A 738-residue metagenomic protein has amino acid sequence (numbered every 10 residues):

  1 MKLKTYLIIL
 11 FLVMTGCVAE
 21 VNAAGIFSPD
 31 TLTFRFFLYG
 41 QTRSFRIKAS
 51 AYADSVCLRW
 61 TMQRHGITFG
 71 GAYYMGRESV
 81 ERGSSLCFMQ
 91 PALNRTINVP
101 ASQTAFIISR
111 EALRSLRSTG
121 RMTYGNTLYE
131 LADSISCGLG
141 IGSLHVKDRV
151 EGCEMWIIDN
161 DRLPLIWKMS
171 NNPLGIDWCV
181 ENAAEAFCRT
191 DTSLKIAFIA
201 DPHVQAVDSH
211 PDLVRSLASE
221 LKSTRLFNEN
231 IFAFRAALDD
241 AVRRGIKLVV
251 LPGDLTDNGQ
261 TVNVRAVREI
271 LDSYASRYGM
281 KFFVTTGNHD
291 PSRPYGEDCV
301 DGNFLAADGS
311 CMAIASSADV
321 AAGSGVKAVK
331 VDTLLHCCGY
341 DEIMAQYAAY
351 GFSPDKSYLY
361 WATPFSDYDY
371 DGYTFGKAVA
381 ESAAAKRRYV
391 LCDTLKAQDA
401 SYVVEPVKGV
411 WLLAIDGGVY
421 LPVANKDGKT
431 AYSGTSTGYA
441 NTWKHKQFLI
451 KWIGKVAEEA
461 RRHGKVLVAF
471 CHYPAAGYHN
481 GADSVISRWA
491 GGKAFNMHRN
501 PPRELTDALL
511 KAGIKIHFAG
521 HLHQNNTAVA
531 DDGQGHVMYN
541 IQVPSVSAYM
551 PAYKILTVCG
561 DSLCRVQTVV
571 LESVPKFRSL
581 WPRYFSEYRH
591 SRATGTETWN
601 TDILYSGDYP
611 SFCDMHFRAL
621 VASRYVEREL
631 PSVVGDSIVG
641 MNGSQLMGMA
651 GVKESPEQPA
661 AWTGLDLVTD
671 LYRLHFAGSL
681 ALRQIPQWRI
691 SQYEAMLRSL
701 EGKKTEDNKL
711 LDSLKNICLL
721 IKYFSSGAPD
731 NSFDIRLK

Functional and structural regions predicted by a protein language model:
N22-C188: Acidic, serine/threonine-rich low-complexity disordered tracts
T68, Y73-T119, F304-E381, F585-S644: Low-complexity, serine/threonine/proline-enriched polar segments
E185-V264: N-terminal active-site segment of His-dependent metallophosphoesterases
C188, T192, I450, A482 (+1 more regions): Non-catalytic terminal accessory segments
H203-F232, G259, A306, V423-T442 (+3 more regions): Acidic/histidine-rich helix-loop elements that form or flank divalent-metal/phosphate-binding sites at the catalytic
A241-L248, Q398, E405-V407, W411-A414 (+7 more regions): His/acidic metal-ligating clusters that form di-metal
P252-D272, R293-C311, H479-D483, N526-G535: Metal-dependent catalytic neighborhoods of phosphoester/phosphodiester hydrolases
R268-K444, F448-K451: Extended active-site neighborhood of metal-dependent phosphoesterases/phosphodiesterases
